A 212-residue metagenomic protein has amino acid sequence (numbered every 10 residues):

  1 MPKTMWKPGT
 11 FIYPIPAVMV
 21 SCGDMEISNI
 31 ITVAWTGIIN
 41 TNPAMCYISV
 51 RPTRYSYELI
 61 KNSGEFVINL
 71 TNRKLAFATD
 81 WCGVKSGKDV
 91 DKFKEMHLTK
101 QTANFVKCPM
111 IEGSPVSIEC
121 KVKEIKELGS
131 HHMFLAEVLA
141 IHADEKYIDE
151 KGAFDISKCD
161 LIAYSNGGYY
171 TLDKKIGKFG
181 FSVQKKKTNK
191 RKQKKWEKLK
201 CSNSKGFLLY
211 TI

Functional and structural regions predicted by a protein language model:
M1-W196: Basic, polyanion-binding surface patches
F207-Y210: Aromatic (phenylalanine/tyrosine) cluster motif
